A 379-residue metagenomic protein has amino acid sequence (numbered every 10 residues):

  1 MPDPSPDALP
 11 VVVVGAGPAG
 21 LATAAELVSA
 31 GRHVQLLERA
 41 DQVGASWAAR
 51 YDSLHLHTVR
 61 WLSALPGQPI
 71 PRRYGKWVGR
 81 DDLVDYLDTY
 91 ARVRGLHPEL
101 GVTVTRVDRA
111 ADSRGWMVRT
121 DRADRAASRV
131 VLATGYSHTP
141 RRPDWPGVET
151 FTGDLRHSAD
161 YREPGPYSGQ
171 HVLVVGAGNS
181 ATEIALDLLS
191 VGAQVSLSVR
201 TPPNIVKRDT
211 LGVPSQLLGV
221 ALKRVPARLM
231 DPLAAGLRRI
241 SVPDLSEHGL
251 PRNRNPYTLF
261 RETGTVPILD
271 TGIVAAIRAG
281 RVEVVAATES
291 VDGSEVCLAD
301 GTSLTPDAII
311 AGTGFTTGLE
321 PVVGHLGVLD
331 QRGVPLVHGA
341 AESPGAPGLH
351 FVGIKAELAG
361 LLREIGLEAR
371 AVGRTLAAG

Functional and structural regions predicted by a protein language model:
P2-A40, G44-S46, G75-N179, E183-V213 (+1 more regions): Flavin (primarily FAD) cofactor-binding/catalytic cores of flavoenzymes
Q42-P69: Redox-cofactor-proximal catalytic regions of oxidoreductases
P69-G75: A short acidic, helix-capping loop that chelates divalent metal ions and anchors anionic groups
